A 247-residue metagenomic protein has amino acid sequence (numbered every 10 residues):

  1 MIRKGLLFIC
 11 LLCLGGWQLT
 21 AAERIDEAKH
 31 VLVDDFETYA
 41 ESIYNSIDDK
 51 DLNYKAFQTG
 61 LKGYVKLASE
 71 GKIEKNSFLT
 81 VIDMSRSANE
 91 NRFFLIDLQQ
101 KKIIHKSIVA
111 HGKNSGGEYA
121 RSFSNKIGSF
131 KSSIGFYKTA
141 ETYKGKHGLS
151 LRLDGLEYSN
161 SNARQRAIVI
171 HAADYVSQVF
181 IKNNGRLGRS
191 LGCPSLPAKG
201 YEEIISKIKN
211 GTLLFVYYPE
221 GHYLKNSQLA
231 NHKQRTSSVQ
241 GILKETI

Functional and structural regions predicted by a protein language model:
M1-D26: Bacterial Sec-dependent N-terminal signal peptides
E23-L191, A198-T212, G221-I247: Cell wall/extracellular polymer interaction/catalysis modules
Y218: Active-site proximal loops enriched in glycine and acidic residues that flank catalytic Cys/His/Asp and coordinate
